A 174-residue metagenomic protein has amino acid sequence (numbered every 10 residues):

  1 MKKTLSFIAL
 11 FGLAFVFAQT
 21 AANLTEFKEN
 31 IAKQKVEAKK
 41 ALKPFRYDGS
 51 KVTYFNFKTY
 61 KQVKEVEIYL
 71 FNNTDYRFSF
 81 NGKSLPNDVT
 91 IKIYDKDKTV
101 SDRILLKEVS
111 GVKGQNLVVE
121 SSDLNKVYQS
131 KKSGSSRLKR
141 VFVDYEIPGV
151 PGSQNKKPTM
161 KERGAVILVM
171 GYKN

Functional and structural regions predicted by a protein language model:
M1-L24: Bacterial Sec-dependent N-terminal signal peptides
L10-G12, K40-L42, G49-S50, F71 (+1 more regions): Alpha-helical structural elements
G12, V16, S50-V52, N81 (+1 more regions): Short linear sequence elements within intrinsically disordered, low-complexity coil regions
T20-A21, N56-N174: Acidic, Ser/Thr/Pro-rich low-complexity intrinsically disordered segments
T20-K64, Y172-N174: Non-catalytic extracellular/lumenal accessory regions of secreted precursors
